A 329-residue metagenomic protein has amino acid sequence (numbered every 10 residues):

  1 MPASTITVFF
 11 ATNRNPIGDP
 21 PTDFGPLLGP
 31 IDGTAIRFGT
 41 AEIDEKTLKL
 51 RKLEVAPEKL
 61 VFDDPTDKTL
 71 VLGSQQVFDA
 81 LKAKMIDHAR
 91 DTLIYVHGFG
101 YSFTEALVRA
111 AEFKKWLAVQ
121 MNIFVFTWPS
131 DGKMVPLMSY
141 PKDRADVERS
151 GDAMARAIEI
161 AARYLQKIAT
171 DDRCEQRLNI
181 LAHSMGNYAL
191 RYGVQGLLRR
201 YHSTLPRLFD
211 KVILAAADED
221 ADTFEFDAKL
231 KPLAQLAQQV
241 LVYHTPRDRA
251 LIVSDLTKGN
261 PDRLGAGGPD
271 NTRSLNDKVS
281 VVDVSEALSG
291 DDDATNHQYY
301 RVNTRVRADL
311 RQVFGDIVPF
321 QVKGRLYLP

Functional and structural regions predicted by a protein language model:
M1-T66, M85-D87, L107-A111, L117-N122 (+3 more regions): Lipolytic serine-hydrolase domain surface
T66-K68, L72: Active-site- or binding-pocket-proximal scaffold segments within functional domains
L72-I86: A short, well-structured juxtamembrane/interface segment
D91: Alpha/beta-hydrolase fold active-site loops
I94-G98, H183-S184, A216: The conserved beta1-alpha1 loop
G98-F99, W128: Beta-hairpin (beta-strand-turn-beta-strand) motif
Y101-A106: Short substrate-entry loop that stabilizes the transition state in hydrolases
M154, A182-G186, L190: Gly/Ala-rich beta-loop-alpha elbow adjacent to hydrolase catalytic centers
